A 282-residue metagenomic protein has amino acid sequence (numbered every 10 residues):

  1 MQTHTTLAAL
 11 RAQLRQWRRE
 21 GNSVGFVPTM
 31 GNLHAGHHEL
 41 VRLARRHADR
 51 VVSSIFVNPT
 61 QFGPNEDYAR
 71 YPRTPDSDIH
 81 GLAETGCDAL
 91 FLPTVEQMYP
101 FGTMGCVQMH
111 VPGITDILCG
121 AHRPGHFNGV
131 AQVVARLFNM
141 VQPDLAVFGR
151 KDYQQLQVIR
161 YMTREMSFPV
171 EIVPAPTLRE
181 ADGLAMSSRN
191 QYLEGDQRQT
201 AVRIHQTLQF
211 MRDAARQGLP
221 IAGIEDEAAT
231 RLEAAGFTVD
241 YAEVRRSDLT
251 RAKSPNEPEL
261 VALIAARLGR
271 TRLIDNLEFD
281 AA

Functional and structural regions predicted by a protein language model:
Q2-F237, R245-S247, L277: Nucleotidyltransferase catalytic core that binds NTPs
E227-A282: Phosphate/ribose-recognition catalytic cores of enzymes acting on nucleotide-derived substrates
